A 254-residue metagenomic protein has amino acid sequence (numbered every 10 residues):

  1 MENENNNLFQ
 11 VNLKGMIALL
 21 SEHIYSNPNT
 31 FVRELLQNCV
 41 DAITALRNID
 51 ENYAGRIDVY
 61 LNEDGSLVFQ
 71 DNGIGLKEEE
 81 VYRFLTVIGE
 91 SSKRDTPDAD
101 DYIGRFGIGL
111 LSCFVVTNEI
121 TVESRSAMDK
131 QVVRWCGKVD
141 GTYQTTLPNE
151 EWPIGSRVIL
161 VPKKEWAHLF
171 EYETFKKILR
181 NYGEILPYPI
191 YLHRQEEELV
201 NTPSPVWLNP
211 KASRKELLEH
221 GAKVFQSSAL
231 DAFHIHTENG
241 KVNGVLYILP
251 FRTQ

Functional and structural regions predicted by a protein language model:
M1-L169: GHKL (Bergerat-fold) ATPase N-terminal catalytic module, capturing the glycine-rich phosphate-binding loop and acidic
G104, V122-Q144, K163-W166, E173-Q254: GHKL/Bergerat-fold ATPase module in large chromosome/replication-associated machines
